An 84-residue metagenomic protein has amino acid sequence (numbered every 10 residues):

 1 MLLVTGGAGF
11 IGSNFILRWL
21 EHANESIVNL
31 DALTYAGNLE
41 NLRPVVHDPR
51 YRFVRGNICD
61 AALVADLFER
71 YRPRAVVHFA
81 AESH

Functional and structural regions predicted by a protein language model:
M1-H84: N-terminal Rossmann-like NAD(P)+-binding domain of SDR-like oxidoreductases, especially those catalyzing
